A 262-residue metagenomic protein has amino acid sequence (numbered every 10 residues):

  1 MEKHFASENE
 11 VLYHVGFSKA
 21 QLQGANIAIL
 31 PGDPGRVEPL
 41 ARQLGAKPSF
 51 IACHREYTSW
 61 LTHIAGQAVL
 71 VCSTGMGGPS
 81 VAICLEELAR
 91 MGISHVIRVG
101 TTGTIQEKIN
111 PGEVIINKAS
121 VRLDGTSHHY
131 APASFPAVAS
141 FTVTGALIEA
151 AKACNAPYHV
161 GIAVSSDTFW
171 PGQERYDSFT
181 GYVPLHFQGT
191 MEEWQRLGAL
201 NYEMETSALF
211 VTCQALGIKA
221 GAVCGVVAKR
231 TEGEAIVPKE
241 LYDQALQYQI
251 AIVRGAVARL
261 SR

Functional and structural regions predicted by a protein language model:
M1-A146, A150: Metabolite-binding pocket within alpha/beta catalytic cores that recognizes anionic/polar moieties
A46-C53, N155-I162, L260-R262: Flexible, glycine/charged-enriched surface loops at secondary-structure junctions
S94-H95, L200, K219: Short acidic/polar active-site loop segments enriched in Thr and Asp
I105-E107, D124-G125, D167-E174, T231: Short acidic/glycine-rich loop or secondary-structure boundary segments that cap or lie
V138-G198: Active-site rim beta-loop-alpha module in soluble metabolic enzymes
A146-C154, T212, I252-L260: Generic non-transmembrane alpha-helical segments
S207-L241: Zn-dependent metallopeptidase/amidohydrolase metal-coordination segment
R230-R262: His/Asp/Glu-rich mid-to-C-terminal helical/loop segments that flank catalytic regions of hydrolases
